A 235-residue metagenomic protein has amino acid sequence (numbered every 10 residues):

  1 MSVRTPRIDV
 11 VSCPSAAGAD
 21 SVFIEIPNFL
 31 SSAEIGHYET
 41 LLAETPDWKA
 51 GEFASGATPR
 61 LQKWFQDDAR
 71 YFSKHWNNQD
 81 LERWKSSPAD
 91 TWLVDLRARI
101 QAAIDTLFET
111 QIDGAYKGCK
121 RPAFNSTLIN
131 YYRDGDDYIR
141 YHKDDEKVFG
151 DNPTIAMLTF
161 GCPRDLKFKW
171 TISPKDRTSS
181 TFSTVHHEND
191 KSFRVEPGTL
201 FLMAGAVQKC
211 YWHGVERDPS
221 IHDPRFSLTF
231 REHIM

Functional and structural regions predicted by a protein language model:
M1-M235: Non-heme Fe(II) oxygenase metal-center motifs and adjacent flexible, charged/small-residue loops
